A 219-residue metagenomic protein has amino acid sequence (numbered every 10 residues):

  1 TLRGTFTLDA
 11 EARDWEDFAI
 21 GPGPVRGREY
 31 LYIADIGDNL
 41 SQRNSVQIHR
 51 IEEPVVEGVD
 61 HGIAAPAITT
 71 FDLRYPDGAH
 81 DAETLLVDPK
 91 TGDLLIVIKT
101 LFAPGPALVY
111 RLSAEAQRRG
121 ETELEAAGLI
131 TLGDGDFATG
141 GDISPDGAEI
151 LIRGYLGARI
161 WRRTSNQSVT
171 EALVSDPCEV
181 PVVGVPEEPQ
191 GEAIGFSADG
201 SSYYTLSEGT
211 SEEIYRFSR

Functional and structural regions predicted by a protein language model:
T1-R219: Sequence/structural signature of beta-propeller domains
